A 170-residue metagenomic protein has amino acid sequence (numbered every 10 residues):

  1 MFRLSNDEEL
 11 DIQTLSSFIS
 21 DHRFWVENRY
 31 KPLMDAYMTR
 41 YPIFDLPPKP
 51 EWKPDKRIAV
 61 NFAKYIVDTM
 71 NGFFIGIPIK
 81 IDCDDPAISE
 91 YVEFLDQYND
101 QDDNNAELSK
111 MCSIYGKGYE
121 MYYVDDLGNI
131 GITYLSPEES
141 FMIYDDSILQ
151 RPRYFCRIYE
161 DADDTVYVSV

Functional and structural regions predicted by a protein language model:
M1-Y134, L149-Q150: Extended, helix-rich architectural segments
Y119-V170: Extended, regular secondary-structure scaffolds
